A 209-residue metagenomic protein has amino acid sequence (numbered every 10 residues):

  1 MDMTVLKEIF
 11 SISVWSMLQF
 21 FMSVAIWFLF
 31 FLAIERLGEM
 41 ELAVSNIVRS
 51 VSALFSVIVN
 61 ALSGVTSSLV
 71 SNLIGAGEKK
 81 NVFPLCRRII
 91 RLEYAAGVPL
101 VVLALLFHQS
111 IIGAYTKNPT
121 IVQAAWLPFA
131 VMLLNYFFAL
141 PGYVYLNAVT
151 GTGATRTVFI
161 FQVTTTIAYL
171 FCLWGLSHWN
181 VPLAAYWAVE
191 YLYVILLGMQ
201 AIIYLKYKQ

Functional and structural regions predicted by a protein language model:
M1-L29, A33, L54, I58 (+5 more regions): Hydrophobic faces of transmembrane alpha-helices in multi-pass small-molecule transporters and flippases across diverse
M1-V14, V70-N135, G175-Q209: Short alpha-helical transmembrane segments in multi-pass integral membrane proteins
S16, F20, F28, L32 (+6 more regions): Transmembrane alpha-helix boundary and packing residues in multipass membrane permease domains and related
F21-L54, N72-L73, S110-P119, W179: Helix-terminus/linker motif at the lipid-water interface of multi-pass membrane proteins
V44-L106, A139-F161: Small-residue-rich hydrophobic transmembrane alpha-helices
N60-S63, M132-G151, T157-C172, A184-I202: Short runs within selected transmembrane alpha-helices of multi-pass transporters and secretion channels
